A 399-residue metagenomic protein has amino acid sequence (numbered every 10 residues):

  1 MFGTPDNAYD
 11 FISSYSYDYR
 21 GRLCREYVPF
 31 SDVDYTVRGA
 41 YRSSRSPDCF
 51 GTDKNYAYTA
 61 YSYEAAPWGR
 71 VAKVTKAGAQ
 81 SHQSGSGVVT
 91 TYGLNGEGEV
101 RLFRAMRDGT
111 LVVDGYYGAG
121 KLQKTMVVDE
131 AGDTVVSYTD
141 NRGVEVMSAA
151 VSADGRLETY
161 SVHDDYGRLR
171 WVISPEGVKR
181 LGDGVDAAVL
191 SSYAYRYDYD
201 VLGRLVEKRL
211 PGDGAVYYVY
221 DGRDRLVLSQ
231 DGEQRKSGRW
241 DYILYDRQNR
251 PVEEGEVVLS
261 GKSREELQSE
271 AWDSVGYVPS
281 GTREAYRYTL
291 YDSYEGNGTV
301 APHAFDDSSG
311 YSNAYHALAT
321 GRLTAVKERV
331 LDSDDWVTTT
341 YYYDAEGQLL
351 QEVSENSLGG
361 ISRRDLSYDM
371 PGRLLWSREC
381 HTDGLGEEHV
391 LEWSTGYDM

Functional and structural regions predicted by a protein language model:
M1-M399: Beta-strand elements of repeat-based all-beta scaffolds
